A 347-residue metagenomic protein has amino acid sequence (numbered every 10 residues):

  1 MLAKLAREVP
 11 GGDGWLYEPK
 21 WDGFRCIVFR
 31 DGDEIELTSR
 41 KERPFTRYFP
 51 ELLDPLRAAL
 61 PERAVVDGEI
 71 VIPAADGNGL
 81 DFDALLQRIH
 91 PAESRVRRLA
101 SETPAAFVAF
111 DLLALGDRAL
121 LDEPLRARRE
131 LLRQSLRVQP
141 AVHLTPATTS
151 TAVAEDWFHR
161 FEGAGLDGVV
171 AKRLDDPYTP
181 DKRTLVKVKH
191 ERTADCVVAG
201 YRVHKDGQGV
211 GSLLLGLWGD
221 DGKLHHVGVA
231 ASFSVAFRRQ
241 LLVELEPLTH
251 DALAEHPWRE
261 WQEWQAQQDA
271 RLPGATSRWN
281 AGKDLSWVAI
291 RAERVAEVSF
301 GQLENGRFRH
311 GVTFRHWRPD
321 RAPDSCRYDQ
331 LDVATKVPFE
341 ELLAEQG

Functional and structural regions predicted by a protein language model:
M1-G347: Catalytic cores of nucleic-acid ligases and guanylyltransferases
